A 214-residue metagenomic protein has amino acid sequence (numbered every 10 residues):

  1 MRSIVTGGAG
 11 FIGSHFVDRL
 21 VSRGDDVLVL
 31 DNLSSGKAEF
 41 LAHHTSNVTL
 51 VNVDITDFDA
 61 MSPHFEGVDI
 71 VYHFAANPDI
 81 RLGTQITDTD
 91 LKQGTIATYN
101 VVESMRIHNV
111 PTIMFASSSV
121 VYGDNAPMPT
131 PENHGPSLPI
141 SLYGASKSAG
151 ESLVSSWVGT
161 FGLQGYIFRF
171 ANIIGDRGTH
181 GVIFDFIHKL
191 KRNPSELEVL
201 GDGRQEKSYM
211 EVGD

Functional and structural regions predicted by a protein language model:
M1-I173: N-terminal Rossmann-like NAD(P)+-binding domain of SDR-like oxidoreductases, especially those catalyzing
P127-M128, S155-D214: NAD(P)-dependent short-chain dehydrogenase/reductase
